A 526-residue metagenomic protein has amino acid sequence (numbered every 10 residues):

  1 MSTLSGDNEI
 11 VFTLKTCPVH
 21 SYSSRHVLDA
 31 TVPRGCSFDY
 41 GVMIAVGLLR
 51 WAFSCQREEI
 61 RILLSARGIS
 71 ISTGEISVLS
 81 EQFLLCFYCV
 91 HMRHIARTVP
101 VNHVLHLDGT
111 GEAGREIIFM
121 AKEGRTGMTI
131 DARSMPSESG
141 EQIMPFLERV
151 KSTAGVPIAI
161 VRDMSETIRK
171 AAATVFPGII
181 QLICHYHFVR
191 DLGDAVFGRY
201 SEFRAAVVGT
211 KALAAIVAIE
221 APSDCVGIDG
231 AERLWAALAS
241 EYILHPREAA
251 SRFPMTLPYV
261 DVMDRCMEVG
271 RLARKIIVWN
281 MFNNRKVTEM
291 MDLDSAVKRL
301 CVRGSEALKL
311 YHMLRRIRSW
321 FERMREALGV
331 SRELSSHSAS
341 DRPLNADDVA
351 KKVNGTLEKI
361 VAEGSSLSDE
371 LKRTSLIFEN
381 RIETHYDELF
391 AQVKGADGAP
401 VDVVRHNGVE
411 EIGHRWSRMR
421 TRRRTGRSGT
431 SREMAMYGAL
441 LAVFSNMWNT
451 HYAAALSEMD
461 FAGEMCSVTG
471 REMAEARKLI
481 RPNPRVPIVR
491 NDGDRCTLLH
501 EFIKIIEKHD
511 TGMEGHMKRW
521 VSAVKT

Functional and structural regions predicted by a protein language model:
M1-W51, I69: Basic, short loop/linker segments at the boundary and entry of helix-turn-helix/winged-helix-like folds
R25-L28, G127-A132, T425-G426: Short small-residue beta-strand/loop micro-motif enriched in glycine and branched aliphatics
P33, R57, A66-I179, H185 (+2 more regions): RNase H-like nuclease fold core
G47-S54, V403-R405: Short basic-aromatic helix/loop recognition motifs at nucleic-acid and histone-peptide binding interfaces
A52-L64: Short, charged amphipathic recognition helices of the HTH superfamily and cognate SANT/SANTA-like modules
R162, R169, L213-T526: Acidic/histidine-rich catalytic cores and adjacent linkers of DNA breakage/strand-transfer/modification proteins
V189-G198: Short, charged, surface-exposed secondary-structure boundary motifs
R199-V217: A polyampholytic, Gly/Pro-enriched intrinsically disordered region
